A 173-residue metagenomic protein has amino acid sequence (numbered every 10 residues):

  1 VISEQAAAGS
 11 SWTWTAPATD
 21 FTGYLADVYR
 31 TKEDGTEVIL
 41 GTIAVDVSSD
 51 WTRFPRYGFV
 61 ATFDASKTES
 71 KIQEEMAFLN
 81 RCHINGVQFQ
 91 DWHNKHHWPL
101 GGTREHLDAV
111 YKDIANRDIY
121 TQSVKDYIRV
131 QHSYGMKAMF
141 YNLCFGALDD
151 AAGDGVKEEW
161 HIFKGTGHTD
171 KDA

Functional and structural regions predicted by a protein language model:
V1-D50: Beta-strand-enriched, solvent-exposed domains that form extended recognition/catalytic surfaces
V38-K95: An acidic-aromatic substrate-binding cleft motif
S49-E69, F140-A173: Active-site-adjacent "subsite" loops/lids of carbohydrate-active enzymes
D64-A65, N116, S123, M139: Extended substrate-binding grooves/exosites of carbohydrate-active enzymes
F78-R81, D126-V130: Alpha-helical scaffold elements within enzyme catalytic domains, especially in hydrolases
H83-N85, H132-A138: Short, well-ordered coil/turn segments that N-cap beta-strands
V87-Q90, A138-N142: Short beta-strand segments at enzyme active-site cores
H93-V124, R129, A151-A173: Aromatic- and acidic-residue-enriched carbohydrate-binding clefts of CAZyme catalytic domains
